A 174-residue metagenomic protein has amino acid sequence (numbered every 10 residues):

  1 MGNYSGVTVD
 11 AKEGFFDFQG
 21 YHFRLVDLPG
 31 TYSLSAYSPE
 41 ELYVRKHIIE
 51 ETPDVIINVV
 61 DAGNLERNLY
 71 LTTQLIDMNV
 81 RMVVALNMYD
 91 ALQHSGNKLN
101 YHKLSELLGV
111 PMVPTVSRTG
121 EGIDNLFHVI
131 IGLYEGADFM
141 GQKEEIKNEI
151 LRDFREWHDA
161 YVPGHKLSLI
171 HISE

Functional and structural regions predicted by a protein language model:
M1-G30: Conserved G1/Walker A P-loop phosphate-binding module
D27, N87, V116: Active-site glycine-centered loops adjacent to acidic/histidine catalytic or metal-binding residues that shape
G30-Y37: Flexible beta-alpha connector loops of hexameric P-loop NTPases
S38-V44: Substrate-gripping "pore-loop 1 plus following alpha2 helix"
R45-P111: Conserved C-terminal guanine-recognition region of P-loop GTPase G domains, centered on the G4
D90, F127-V162: Accessory, often N-terminal, substrate/partner-engagement and coupling regions that sit outside the core NTP/cofactor
L92-G141: Canonical P-loop GTPase G-domain recognition
L167-E174: Residue-level detector of conserved catalytic or cofactor/ligand-binding positions in enzyme active sites
